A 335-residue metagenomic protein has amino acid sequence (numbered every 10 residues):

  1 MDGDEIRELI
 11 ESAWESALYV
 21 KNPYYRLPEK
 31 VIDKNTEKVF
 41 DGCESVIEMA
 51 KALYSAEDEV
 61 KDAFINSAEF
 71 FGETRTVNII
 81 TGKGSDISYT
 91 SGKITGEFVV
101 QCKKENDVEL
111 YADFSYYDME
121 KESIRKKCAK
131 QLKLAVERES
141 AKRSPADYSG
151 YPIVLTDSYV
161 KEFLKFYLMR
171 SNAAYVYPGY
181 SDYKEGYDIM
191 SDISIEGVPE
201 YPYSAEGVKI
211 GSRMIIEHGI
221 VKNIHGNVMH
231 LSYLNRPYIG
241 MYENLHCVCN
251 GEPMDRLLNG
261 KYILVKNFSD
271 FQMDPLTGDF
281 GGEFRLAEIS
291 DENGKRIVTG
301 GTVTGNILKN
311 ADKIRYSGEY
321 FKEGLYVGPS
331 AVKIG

Functional and structural regions predicted by a protein language model:
M1-I193, H218, S330-K333: Active-site bordering "gate/hinge" segments that shape substrate access to catalytic or cofactor-binding pockets
D182-G335: Dual-mode signal for accessory low-complexity, basic/Gly-rich regions
